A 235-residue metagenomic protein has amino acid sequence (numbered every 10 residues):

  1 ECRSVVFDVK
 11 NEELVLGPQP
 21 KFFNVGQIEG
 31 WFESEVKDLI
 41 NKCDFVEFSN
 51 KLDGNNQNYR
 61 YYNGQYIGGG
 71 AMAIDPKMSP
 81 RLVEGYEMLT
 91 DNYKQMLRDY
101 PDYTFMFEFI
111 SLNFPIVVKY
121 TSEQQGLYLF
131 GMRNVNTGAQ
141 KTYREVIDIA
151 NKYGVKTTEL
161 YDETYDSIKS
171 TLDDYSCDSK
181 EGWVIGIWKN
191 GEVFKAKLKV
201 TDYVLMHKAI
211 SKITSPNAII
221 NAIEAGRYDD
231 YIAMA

Functional and structural regions predicted by a protein language model:
E1-A235: Core nucleotide-handling region used for phosphoryl-transfer chemistry
